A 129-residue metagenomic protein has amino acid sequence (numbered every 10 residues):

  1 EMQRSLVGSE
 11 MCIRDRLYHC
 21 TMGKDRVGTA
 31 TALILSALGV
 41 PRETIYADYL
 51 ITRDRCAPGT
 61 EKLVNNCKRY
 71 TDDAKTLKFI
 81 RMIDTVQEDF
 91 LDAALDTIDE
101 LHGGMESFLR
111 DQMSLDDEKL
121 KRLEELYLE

Functional and structural regions predicted by a protein language model:
E1-G8, C12-I13: Single conserved hydrophobic/aromatic residue that forms the stacking wall/gate of nucleotide- or nucleobase-binding
Q3, Y18, D92-A94: Short, contiguous strand/loop micro-motifs
E10, A30-E129: PTP/DSP superfamily signal
R14-S36: A phosphate-binding catalytic loop at a beta-strand-loop-alpha-helix junction that coordinates phosphoryl groups
